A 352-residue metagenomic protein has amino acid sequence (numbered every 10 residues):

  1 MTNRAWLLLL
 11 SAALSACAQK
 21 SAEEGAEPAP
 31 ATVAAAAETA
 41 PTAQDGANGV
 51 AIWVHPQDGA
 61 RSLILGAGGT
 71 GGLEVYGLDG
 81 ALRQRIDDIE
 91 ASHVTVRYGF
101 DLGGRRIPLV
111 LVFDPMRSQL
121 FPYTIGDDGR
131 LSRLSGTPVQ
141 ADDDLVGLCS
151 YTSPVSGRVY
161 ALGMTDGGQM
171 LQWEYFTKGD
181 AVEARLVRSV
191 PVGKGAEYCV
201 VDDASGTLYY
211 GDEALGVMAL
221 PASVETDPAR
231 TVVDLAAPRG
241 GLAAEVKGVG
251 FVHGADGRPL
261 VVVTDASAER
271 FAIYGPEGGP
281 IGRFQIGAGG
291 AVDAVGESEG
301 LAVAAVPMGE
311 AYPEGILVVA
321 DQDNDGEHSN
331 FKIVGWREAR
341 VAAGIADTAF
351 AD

Functional and structural regions predicted by a protein language model:
M1-A5: Positively charged n-region of N-terminal signal peptides that target proteins for export
W6-S15: Bacterial N-terminal signal peptides
C17-D352: Sequence/structural signature of beta-propeller domains
